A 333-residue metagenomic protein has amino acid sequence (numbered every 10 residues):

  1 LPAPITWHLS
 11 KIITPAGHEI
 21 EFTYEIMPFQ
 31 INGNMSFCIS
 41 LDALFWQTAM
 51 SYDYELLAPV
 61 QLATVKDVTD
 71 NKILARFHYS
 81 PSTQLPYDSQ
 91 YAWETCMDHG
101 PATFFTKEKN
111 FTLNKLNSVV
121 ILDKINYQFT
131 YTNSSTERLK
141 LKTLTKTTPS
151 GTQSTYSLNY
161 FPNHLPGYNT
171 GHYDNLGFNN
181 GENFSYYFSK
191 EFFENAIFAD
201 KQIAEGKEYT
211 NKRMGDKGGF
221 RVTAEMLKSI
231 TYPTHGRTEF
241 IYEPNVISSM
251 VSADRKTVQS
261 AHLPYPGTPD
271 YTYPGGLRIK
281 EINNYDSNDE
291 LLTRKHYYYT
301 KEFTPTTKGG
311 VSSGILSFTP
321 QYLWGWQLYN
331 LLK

Functional and structural regions predicted by a protein language model:
L1-K333: Conserved catalytic cores of ATP-dependent inositol ring kinases
